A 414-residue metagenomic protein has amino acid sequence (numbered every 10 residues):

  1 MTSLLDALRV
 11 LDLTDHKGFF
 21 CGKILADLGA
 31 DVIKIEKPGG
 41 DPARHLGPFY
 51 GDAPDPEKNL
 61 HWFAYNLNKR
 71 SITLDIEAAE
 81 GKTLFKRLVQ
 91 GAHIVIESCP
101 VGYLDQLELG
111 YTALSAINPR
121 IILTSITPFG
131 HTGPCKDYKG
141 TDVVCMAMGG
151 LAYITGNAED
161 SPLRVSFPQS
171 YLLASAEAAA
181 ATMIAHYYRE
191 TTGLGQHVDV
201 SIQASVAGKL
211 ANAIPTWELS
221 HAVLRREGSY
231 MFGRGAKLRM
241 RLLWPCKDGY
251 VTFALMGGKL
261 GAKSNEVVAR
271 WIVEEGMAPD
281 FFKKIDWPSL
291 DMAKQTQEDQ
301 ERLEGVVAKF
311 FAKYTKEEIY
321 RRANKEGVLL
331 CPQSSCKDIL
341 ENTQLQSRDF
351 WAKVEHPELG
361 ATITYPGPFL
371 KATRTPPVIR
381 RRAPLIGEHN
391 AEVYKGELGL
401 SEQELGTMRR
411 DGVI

Functional and structural regions predicted by a protein language model:
M1-L194, E317, L385, A391-I414: N-terminal helix-loop segment corresponding to the beta1-alpha1 unit of nucleotide/adenylate-binding folds
M1-R9, P245-C246, K284-I285, D338-I414: Terminal low-complexity tails and localization/encapsulation signals of metabolic enzymes
V32, N324-D338, L400-L405: Short, well-structured beta-strand/strand-turn elements
F63, R239-P245, A361: Short, surface-exposed beta-strand/loop micro-motifs that present aromatic residues
V144, P168-M183, I202-N212, R239 (+1 more regions): Mid-domain beta-loop-alpha active-site segment that forms a flexible, acidic cofactor/metal-binding surface
L163-L173, G195-H197, M231-R241, T252-M256 (+2 more regions): A short glycine-threonine-serine/GTX helix/turn-capping micro-motif
S175-G195, K209-A222, A269-F281: Oxidoreductase and adenylate-handling cofactor-binding alpha/beta cores
M240-E326, L330: Aromatic-enriched alpha-helical interface/lid elements that frame and gate functional surfaces
